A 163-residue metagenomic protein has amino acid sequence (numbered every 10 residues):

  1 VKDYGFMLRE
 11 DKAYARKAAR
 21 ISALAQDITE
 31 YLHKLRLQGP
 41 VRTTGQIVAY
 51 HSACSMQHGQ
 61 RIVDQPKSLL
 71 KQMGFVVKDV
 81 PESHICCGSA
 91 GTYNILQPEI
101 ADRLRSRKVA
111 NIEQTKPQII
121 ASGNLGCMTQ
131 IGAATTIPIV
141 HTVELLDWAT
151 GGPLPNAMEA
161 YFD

Functional and structural regions predicted by a protein language model:
V1-D163: Iron-sulfur cluster-binding electron-transfer modules in prokaryotic oxidoreductases
